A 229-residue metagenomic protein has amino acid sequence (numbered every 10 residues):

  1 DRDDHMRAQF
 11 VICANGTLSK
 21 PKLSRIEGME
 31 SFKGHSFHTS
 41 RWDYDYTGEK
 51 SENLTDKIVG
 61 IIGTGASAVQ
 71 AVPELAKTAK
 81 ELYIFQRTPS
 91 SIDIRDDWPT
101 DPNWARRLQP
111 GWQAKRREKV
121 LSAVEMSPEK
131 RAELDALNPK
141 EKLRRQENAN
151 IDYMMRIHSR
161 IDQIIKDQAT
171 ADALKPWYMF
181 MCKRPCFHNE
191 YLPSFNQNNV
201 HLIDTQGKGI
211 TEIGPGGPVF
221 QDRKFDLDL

Functional and structural regions predicted by a protein language model:
D1, Y44-D45, V200-Q221: A conserved short coil-to-beta-strand element within the FAD-binding core of flavoproteins
R2-F10, N53-T55, Q221-L229: Core beta-strand elements of the Rossmann-like FAD/NAD(P) dinucleotide-binding domain in flavoenzyme oxidoreductases
Q9, H35, S40, K57 (+3 more regions): Structural detector for helix-capping/boundary residues
C13-R156: Rossmann-like dinucleotide-binding core of oxidoreductases
R25-S36, G216-L229: Central helical "cap/lid" subdomain
R145-Y153, M179-E190: Short beta-strand to alpha-helix junction loop
D172-Y178: Short coil/turn segments at secondary-structure boundaries
